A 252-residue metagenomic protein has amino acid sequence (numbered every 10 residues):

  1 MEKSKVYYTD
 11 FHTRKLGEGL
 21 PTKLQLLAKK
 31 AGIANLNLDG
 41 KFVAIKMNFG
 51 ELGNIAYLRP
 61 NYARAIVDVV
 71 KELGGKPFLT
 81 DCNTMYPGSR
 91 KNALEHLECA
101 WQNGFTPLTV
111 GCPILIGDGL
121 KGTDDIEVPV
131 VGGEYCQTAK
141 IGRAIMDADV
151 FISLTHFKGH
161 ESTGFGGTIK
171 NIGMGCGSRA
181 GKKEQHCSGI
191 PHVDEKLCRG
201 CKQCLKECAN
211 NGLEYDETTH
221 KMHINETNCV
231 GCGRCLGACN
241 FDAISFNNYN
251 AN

Functional and structural regions predicted by a protein language model:
M1-N252: N-terminal and secondary-structure boundary signal
